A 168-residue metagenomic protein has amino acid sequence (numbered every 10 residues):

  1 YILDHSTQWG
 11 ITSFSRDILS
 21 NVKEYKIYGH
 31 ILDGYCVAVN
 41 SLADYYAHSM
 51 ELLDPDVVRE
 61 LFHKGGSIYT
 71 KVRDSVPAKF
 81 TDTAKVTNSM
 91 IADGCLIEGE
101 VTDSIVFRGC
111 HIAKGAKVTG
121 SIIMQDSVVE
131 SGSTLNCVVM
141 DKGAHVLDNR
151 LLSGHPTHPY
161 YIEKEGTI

Functional and structural regions predicted by a protein language model:
Y1-D4: Conserved nucleotide-sugar donor-binding and metal-coordinating catalytic region shared by glycosyltransferases
T7-I168: Left-handed beta-helix
